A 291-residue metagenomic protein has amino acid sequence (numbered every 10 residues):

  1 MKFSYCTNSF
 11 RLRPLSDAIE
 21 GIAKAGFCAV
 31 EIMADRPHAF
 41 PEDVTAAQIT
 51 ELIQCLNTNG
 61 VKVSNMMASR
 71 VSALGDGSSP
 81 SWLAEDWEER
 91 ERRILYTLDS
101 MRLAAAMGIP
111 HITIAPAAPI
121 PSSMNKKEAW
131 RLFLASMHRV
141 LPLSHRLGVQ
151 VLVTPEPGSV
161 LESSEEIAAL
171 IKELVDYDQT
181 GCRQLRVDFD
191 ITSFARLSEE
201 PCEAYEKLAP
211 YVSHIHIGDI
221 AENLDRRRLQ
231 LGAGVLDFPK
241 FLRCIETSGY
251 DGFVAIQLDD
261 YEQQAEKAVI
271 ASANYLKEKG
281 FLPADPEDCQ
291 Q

Functional and structural regions predicted by a protein language model:
M1-A105, H138, H145, C182-Q184 (+3 more regions): N-terminal pre-domain/capping segments
C6-F10, M33-D35, A68-V71, A117-P119 (+4 more regions): Active-site beta-loop-alpha junctions enriched in small/polar residues
A29, E128-W130, L134-F238: Acidic/histidine-rich catalytic cores of soluble enzymes
A29, H111, H214, G252-F253: Residues at the N-termini of beta-strands
R36-F40, L74-L83, I120-N125, R196-L197 (+1 more regions): A short acidic, helix-capping loop that chelates divalent metal ions and anchors anionic groups
L83-R92, P121-L132, S163-D176, A265-G280: Short, electropositive alpha-helical surface patch
A104-M124, L147, L152-T154, A255: Active-site groove signature of glycoside hydrolases
V235-T247: A short, acidic, amphipathic alpha-helical segment used as a generic capping/interface helix at domain edges
